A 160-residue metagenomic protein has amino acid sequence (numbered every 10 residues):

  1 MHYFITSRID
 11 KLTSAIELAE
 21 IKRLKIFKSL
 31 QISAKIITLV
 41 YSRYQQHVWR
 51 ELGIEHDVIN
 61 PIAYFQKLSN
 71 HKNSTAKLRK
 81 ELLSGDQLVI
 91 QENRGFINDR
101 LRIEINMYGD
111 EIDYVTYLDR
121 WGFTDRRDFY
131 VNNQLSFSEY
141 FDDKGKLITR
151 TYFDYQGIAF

Functional and structural regions predicted by a protein language model:
H2-F160: Glycine/tyrosine- and acidic-biased, solvent-exposed loop/turn segments at the edges of beta-strands
